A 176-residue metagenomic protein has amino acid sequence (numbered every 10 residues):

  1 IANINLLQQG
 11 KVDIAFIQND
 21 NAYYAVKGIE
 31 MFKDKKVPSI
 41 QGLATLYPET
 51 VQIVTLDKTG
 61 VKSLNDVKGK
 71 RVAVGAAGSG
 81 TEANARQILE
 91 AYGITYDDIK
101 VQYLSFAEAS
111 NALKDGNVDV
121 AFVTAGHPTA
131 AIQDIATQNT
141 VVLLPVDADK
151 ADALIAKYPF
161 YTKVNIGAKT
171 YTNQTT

Functional and structural regions predicted by a protein language model:
I1, T45-D115: Bilobed "Venus flytrap"/periplasmic-binding protein-like clamshell domains and structurally analogous long
I1-D34, A107-A112, P128-A136: Pocket-flanking alpha-helical
K11-D13, P38-S39, G69-K70, V118-D119 (+1 more regions): Loop/turn elements at helix/coil->beta-strand transitions in domains of secreted/extracellular proteins
V12, N19-A22, L46-P48, L56-T59 (+3 more regions): Solvent-exposed coil/turn segments that connect beta secondary-structure elements in extracytoplasmic/periplasmic
D13-Q18, Q52-V54, A73-G75, V101 (+2 more regions): Structural recognition of the beta-strand scaffold that forms the well-ordered cores of secreted hydrolase catalytic
E30, T95-T176: Pocket-lining segment of extracytoplasmic ligand-binding domains
K33-L46, T170-T176: A structural signal for short loop-to-beta-strand junctions that line the ligand-binding cleft of periplasmic/secreted
K36, L43-T50, A136-T137, D147: Short Pro/Gly-enriched coil loops immediately N-terminal to beta-strands
